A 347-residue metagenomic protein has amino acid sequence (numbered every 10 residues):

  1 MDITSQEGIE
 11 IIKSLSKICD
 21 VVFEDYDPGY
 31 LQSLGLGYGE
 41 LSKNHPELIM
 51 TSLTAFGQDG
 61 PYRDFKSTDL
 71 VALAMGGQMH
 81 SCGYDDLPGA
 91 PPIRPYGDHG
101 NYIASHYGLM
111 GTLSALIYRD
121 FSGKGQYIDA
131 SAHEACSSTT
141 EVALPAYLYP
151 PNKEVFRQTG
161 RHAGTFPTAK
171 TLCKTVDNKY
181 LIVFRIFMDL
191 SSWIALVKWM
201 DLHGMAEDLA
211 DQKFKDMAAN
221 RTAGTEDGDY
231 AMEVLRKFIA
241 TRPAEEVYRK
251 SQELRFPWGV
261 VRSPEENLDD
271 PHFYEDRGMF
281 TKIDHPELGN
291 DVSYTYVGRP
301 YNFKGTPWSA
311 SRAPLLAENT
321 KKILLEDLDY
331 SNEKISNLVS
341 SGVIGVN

Functional and structural regions predicted by a protein language model:
M1-K43, A240: A structured beta-alpha segment of the ubiquitous adenosine-cofactor-binding alpha/beta core
M1-S14, A72-S81, V292-W308, A313: Redox-cofactor-proximal catalytic regions of oxidoreductases
K13-S16, L113, W193-V197, R236 (+4 more regions): Non-transmembrane alpha-helical segments in soluble domains of secreted/periplasmic/extracellular proteins
I18, Q32-F187, S191-K198: Active-site-adjacent "lid/gating" segments in soluble enzymes
I93, G289-N337: Flexible, small-/acidic-enriched active-site or ligand-binding loops
A169-L254, W258: Aromatic-enriched alpha-helical interface/lid elements that frame and gate functional surfaces
E253-P307: A glycine-rich dinucleotide-binding beta-alpha-beta segment and adjacent secondary-structure elements that constitute
E333-N347: Amphipathic terminal alpha-helices
